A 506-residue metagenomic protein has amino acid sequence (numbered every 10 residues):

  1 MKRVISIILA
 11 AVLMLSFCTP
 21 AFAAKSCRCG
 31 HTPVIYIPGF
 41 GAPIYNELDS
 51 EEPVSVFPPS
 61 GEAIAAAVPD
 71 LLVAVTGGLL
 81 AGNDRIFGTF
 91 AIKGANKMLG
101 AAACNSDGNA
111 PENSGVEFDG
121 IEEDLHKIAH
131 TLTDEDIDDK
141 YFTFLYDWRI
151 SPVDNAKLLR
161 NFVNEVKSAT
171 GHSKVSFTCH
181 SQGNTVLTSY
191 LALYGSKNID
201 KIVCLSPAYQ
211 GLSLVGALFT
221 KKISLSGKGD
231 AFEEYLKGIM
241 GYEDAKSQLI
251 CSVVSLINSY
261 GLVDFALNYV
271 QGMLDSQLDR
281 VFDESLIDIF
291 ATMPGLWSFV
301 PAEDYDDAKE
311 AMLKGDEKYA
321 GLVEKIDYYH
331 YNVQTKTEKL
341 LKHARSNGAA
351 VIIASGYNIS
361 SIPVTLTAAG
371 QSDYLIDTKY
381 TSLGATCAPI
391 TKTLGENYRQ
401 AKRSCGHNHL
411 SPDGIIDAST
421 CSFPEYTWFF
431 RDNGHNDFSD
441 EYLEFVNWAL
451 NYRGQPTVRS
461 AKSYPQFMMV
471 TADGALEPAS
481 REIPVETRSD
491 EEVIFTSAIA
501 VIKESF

Functional and structural regions predicted by a protein language model:
M1, I64, V68-L72, F232-L236 (+9 more regions): Generic structural signal of hydrophobic/aromatic residues within well-ordered alpha-helices of folded domains
K2-A10: Sec-dependent signal peptide recognition, specifically the positively charged N-region followed immediately by
V4-I5, F17, C27: Residue-level detector of intrinsically disordered/flexible regions characterized by low predicted structural confidence
T19-A23: Sec/Tat signal peptide C-region and signal peptidase I cleavage site
A24-T178, N184-L236, S360, T367-F506: N-terminal non-catalytic accessory region
F142, Y146, I150-V153, Q277-A369 (+2 more regions): Alpha/beta-hydrolase fold catalytic core
K228-A320: Alpha/beta-hydrolase-fold enzymes
